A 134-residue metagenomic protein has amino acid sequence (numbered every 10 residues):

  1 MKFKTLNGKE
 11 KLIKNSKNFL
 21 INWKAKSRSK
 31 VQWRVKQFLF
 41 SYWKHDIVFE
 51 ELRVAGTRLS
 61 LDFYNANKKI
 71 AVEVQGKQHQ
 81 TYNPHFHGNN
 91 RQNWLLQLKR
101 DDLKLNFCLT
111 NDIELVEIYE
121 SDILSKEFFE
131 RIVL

Functional and structural regions predicted by a protein language model:
M1-L134: Nucleic-acid endo/exonuclease domains
